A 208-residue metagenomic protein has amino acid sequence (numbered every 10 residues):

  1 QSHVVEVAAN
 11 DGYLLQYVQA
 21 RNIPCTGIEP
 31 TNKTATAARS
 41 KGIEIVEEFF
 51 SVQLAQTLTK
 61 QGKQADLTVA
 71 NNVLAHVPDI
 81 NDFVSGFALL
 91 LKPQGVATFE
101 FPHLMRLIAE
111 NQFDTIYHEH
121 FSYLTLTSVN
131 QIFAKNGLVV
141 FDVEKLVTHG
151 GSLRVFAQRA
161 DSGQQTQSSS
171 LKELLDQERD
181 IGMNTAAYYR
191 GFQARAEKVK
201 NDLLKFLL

Functional and structural regions predicted by a protein language model:
S2-N10: Conserved class I S-adenosyl-L-methionine
D11-I23: Conserved SAM-binding loop of SAM-dependent methyltransferases across substrates and taxa, primarily the Class I
T31-K33: Conserved SAM/SAH-binding beta-strand->alpha-helix loop
G42-T57: Conserved SAM-binding strand-loop segment of SAM-dependent methyltransferases
D66-V69: A conserved beta-strand element that flanks and buttresses the S-adenosyl-L-methionine
N81-V96: A short glycine-rich, Lys/Arg-flanked "PGG" loop and its adjoining helix->strand segment in the class I
F99-S122, L126-V129, F133: Short, glycine-/aromatic-enriched active-site segment of Class I SAM-dependent methyltransferases
H149-V199: Flexible, glycine-/basic-rich loop-and-beta segments that form/coincide with the SAM-dependent methyltransferase
